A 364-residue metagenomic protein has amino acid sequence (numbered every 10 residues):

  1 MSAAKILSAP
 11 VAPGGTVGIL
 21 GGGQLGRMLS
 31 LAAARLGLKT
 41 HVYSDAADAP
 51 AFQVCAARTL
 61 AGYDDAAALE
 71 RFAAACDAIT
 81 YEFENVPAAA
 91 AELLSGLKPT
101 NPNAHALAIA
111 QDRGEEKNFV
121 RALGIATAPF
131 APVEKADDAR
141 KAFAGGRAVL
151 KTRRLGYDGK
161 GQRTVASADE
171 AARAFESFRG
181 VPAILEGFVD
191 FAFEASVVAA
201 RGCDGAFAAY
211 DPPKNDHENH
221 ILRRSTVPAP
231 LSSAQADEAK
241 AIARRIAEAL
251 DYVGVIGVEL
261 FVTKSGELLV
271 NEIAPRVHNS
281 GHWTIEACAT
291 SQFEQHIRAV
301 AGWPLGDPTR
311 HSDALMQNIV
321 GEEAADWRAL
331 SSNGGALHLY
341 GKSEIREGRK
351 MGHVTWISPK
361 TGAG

Functional and structural regions predicted by a protein language model:
M1-N118: ATP-binding N-terminal substructure of ATP-dependent carboxylate-amine bond-forming enzymes
K5, P13, R298-G364: Peripheral (often C-terminal) accessory segments that flank ATP-dependent C-N-forming ligase machineries
I109-S196, A200-I246, S358-P359: Active-site nucleotide/adenylate-binding loops and adjacent lid/helix of ATP-dependent enzymes
A199-C203, L260-K264, G341: Short, low-complexity Ser/Thr-rich regulatory SLiMs
A208, I256, L268-E272: Protein kinase-like catalytic core scaffold
H220-P230, E272-I285: Short, flexible active-site loops
D237-V258, K264, A274-E322: Active-site "cap" helix and flanking loop/linker of ATP-utilizing ligase/carboxylase catalytic domains
